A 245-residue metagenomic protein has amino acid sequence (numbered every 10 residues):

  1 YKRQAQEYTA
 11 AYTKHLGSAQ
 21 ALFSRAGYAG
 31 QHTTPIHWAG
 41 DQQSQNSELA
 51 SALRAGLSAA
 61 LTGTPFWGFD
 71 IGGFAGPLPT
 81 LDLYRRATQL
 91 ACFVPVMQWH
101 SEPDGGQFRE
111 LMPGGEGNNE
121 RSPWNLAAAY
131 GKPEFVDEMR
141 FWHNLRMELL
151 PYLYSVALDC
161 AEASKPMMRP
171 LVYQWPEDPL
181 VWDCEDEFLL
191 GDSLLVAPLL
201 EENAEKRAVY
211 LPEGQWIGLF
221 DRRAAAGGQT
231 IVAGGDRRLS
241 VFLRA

Functional and structural regions predicted by a protein language model:
K2-L239, L243-R244: Catalytic-domain carbohydrate-binding cleft regions of carbohydrate-active enzymes
